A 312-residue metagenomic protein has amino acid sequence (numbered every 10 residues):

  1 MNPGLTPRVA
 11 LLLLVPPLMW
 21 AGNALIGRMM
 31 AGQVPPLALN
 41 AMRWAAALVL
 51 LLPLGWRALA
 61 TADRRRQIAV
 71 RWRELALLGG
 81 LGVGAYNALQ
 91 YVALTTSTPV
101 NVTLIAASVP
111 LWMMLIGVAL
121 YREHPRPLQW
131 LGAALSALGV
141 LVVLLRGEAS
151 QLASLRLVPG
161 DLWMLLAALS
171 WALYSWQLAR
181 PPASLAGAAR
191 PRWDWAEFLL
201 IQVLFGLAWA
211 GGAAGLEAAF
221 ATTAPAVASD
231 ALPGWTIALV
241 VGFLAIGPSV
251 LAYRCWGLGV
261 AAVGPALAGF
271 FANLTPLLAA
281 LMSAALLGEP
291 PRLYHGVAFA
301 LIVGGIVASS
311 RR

Functional and structural regions predicted by a protein language model:
M1-A41, L52, S150-A189, W209-G212: Glycine-/small-residue-enriched transmembrane alpha-helix faces in small-molecule transporters and effluxers
G4-V9, Q33-L37, A41, Q67-W72 (+3 more regions): Juxtamembrane helix-entry segments on the extracytoplasmic side of multipass membrane proteins
R8, G32-A85, P110-M113, L169-Q177 (+2 more regions): Transmembrane alpha-helices of multi-pass small-molecule transport proteins
M19, N23-I26, L52-A106, I116 (+2 more regions): Specific transmembrane alpha-helical segments of multi-pass solute transporters/efflux pumps, especially DMT/EamA
M30, L39, R43, A93 (+7 more regions): Hydrophobic/aromatic residues within transmembrane alpha-helices of multi-pass small-molecule transporters
N40-M42, N87-A88, N101-S108, Q177-L207 (+2 more regions): Helix-helix packing/entry segments at the starts of transmembrane helices
L51, P125-G147, N273, M282 (+1 more regions): Hydrophobic transmembrane alpha-helices of multi-pass small-molecule transport proteins
V70-L77, P125-A137, R190-L200, G264: Cytoplasmic-side transmembrane-helix entry/capping segments in multi-pass membrane proteins
